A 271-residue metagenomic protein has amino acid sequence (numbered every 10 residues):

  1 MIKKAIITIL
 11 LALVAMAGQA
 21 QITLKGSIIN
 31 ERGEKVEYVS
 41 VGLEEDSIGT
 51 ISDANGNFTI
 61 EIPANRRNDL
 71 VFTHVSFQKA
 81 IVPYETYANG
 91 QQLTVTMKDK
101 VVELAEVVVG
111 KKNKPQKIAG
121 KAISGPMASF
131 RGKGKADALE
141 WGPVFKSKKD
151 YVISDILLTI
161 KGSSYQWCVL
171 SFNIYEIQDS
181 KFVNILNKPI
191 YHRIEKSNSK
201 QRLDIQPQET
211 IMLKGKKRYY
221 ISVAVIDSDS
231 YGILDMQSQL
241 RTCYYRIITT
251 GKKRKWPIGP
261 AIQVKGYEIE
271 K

Functional and structural regions predicted by a protein language model:
L11-Q19: Hydrophobic h-region of N-terminal signal peptides that target proteins for export in Gram-negative bacteria
Q21-V36: Structural motif
E34-V36, T59-R67, T210-K216: Short Pro-Gly-centered beta-turn/loop motif in secreted/extracellular proteins
V39-L43, L70, V109, F172: Hydrophobic beta-strand segments
L43, V71-V82: A short, solvent-exposed loop/turn motif at the edges and junctions of modular extracellular/periplasmic domains
S47-N57: Short, acidic Ser/Thr/Gly-rich low-complexity loop/linker segments typical of extracellular and cell-surface proteins
T86-K111: Extracellular beta-sheet/turn segments enriched in Thr/Pro/Gly and aliphatic residues
E103-I177, R218, A224-K271: Beta-sheet-rich sandwich/jelly-roll-like modules and their strand-loop junctions
